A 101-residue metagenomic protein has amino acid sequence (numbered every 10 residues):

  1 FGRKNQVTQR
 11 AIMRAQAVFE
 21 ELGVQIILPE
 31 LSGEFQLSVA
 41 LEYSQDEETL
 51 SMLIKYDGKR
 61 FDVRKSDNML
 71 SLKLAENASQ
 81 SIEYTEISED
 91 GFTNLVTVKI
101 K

Functional and structural regions predicted by a protein language model:
F1-E21: Conserved short strand/loop->alpha-helix "switch" segment adjacent to the catalytic nucleotide/phosphoryl-transfer site
Q25-K101: Conserved beta-strand-loop-beta-strand hairpin that lines the nucleotide-binding pocket of ATP/GTP-utilizing enzymes
